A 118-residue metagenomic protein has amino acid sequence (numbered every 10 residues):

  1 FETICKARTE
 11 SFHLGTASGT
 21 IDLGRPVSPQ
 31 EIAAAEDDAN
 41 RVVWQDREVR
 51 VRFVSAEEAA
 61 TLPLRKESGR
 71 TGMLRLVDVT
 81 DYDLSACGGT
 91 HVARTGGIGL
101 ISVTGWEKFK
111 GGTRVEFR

Functional and structural regions predicted by a protein language model:
F1-R118: Active-/binding-site microenvironments in catalytic and ligand-binding cores
